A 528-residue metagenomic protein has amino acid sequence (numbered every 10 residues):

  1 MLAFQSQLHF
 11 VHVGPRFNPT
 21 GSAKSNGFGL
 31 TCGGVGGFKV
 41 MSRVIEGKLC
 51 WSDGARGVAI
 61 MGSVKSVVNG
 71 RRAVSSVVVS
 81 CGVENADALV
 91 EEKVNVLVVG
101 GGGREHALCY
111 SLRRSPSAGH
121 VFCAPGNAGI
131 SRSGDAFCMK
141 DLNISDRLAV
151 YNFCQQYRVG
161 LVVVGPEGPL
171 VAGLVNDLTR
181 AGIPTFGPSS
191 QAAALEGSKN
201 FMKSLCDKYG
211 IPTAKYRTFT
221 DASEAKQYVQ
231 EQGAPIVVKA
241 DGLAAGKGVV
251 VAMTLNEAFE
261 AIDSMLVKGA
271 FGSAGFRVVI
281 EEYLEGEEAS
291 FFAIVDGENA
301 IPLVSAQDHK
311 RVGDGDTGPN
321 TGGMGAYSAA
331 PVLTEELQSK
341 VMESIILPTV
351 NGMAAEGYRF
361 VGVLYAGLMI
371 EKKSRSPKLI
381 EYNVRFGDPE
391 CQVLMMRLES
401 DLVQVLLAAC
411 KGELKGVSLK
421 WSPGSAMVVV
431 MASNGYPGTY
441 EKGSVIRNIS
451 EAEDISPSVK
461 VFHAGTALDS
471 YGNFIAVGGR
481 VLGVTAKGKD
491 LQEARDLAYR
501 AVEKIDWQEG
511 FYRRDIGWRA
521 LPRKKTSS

Functional and structural regions predicted by a protein language model:
L2-F10, G14, K24-F28, G33-S190: ATP-binding N-terminal substructure of ATP-dependent carboxylate-amine bond-forming enzymes
D87-E91, R113-P116, S131-R132, C154-Q156 (+15 more regions): Solvent-exposed alpha-helices and their adjacent loops that cap or buttress functional pockets in soluble metabolic
C138-S145, R217-D221, A252: Short acidic-hydrophobic, aromatic-tinged amphipathic segments that line or gate anion-handling sites
F186-G248: A conserved helix-loop-beta module that forms one wall/lid of the active-site cleft in ATP-utilizing catalytic domains
G248-M395: Internal nucleotide-binding/catalytic subdomain
M342-L364, N383-S456, A464, D469: Active-site "cap" helix and flanking loop/linker of ATP-utilizing ligase/carboxylase catalytic domains
T466, S470, I475-S528: Generic C-terminus detector
